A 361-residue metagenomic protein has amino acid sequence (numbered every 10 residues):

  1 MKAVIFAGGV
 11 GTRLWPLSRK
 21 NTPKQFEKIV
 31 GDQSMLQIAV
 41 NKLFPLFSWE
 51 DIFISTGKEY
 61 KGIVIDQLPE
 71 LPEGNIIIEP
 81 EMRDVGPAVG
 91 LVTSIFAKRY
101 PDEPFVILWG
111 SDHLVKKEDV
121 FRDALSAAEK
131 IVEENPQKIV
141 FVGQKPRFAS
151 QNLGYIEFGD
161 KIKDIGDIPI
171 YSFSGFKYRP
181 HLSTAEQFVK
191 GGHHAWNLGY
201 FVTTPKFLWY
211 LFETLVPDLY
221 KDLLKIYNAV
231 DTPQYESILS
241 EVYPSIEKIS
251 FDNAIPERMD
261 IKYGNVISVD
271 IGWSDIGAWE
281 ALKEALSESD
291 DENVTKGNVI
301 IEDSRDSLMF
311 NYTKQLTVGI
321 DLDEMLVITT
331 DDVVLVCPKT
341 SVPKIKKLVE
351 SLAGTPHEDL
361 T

Functional and structural regions predicted by a protein language model:
K2-I5, P16-P23, K28-G110, L114-V120 (+2 more regions): Conserved N-terminal catalytic core of the sugar/cofactor nucleotidyltransferase
F6-A7, S55, I107-G110, F141-K145 (+3 more regions): Short beta-strand segments
G8-L14: Conserved adenylation A10 loop of the ANL superfamily
L14, V64-I65, L208, F212: Hydrophobic packing residues within well-ordered alpha-helices of enzyme cores
L36, V92, D112, I156 (+3 more regions): Residue-level signal for inorganic ion chemistry
K116-S240, Y263, K314, K339: Conserved core of the sugar-phosphate nucleotidyltransferase
K206-T361: Left-handed beta-helix
